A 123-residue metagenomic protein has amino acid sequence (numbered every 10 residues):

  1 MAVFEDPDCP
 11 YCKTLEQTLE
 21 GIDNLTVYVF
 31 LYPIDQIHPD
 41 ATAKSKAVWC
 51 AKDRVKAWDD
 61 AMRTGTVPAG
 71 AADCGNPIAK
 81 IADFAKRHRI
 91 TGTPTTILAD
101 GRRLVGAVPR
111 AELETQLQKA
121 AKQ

Functional and structural regions predicted by a protein language model:
A2-C74, K86-T91: Structural alpha/beta surface segment adjacent to cysteine/selenocysteine redox centers across thiol/disulfide enzymes
P10-K13, A111, T115: Alpha-helical elements of the RecA-like P-loop NTPase motor core of helicases
A47, K52, A111, A120-A121: Extracytoplasmic/cell-surface-exposed regions of Actinobacterial cell-envelope-associated and secreted proteins
V48, A85, G92-V105: A short, hydrophobic beta-strand/beta-hairpin element that forms part of a small beta-sheet core
N76, K122-Q123: Proteins that catalyze or organize thiol-disulfide redox chemistry and the adjacent proteostasis machinery handling
T95-I97, G106, E112-K122: A cross-kingdom marker for long, charged
